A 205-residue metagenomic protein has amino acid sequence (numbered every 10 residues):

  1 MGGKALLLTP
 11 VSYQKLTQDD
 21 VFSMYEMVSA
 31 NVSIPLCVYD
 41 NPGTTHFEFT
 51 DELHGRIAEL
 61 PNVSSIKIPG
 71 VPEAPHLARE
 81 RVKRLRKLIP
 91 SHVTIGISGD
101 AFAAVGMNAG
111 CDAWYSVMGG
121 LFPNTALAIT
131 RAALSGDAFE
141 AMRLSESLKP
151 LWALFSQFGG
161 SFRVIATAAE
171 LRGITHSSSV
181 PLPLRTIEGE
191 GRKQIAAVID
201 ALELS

Functional and structural regions predicted by a protein language model:
M1, D20-N31, E52-R56, E80-R84 (+4 more regions): Alpha-helical scaffolding segments of alpha/beta enzyme cores, especially the outer helices of TIM-barrel or partial
M1-A5, N62-V63, E170-I174: Short, electropositive alpha-helical surface patch
M1-E48, R185, S205: Active-site beta->alpha loop and helix N-cap motifs at the rims of alpha/beta catalytic domains
A5, Q14, S91-I95, A166: Helix-coil boundary/capping segments in enzymes
P42-K149, F155-S156: Catalytic alpha/beta core domains of metabolic enzymes, predominantly
M107-C111, K149-L182: Conserved short secondary-structure transition element at the edge of the structured enzyme core that lines
I174-S205: Flexible C-terminal active-site loop/helix
